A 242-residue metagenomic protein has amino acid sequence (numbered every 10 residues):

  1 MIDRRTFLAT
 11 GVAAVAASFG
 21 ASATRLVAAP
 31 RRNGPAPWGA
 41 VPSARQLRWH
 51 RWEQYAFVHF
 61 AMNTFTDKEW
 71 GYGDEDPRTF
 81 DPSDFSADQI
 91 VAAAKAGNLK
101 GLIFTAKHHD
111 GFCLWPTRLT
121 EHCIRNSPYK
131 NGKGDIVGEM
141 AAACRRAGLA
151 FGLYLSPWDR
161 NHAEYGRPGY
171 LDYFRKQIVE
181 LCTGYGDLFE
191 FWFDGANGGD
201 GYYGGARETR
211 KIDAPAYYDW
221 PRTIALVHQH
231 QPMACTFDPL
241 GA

Functional and structural regions predicted by a protein language model:
M1-L8: Twin-arginine (Tat) signal peptide motif
L8-V15, A29-A242: Mature catalytic domains of secreted/periplasmic carbohydrate-active enzymes
